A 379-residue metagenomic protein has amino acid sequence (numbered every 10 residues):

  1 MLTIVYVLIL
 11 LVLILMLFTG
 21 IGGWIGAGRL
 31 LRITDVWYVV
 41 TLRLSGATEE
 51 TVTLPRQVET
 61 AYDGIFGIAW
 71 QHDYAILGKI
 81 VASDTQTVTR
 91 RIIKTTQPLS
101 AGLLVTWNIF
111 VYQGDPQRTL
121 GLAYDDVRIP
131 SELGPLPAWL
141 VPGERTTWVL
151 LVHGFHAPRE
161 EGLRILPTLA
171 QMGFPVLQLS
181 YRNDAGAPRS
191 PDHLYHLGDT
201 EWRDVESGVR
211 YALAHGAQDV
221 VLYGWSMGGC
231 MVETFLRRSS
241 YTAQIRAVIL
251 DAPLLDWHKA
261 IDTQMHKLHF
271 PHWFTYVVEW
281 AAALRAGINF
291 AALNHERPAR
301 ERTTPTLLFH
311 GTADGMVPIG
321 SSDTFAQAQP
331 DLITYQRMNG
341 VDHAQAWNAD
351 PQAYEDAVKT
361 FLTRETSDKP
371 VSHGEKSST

Functional and structural regions predicted by a protein language model:
M1-T119: N-terminal targeting or regulatory segments adjacent to alpha/beta-hydrolase or S9 domains
P135, V141-R182: Short, surface-exposed "cap/lid" segments of acyl-processing enzymes
Y195-H215: Alpha/beta-hydrolase active-site loop
G224-G228, V232: Gly/Ala-rich beta-loop-alpha elbow adjacent to hydrolase catalytic centers
T234-N289: Hydrolase active-site cap/lid region
E301-R302, L308-H310, D314: Short beta-strand/loop motif that positions the catalytic acidic residue of the alpha/beta-hydrolase fold
P318-Q327: Short alpha-helix in the alpha/beta-hydrolase fold that links the catalytic acid
V341-Q352: Catalytic histidine-centered segment of alpha/beta-hydrolase-like enzymes
